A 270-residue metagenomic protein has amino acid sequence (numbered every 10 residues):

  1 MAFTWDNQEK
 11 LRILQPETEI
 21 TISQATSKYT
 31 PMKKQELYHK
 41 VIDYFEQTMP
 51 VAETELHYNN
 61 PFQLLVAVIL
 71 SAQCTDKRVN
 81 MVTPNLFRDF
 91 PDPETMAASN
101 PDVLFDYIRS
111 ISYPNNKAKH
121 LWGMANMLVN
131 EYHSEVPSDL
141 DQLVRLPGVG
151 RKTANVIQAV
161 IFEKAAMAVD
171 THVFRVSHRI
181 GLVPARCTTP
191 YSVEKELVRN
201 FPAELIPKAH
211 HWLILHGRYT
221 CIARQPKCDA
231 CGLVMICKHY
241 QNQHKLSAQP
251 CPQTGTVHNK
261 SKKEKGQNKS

Functional and structural regions predicted by a protein language model:
D6, I13, T21-I22, K28: Short, positively charged and aromatic/hydrophobic N-terminal segments
Y29, K33-P250: Catalytic cores of DNA base-excision repair glycosylases
N242-S270: Short microdomains enriched in Cys/His and/or Lys/Arg
